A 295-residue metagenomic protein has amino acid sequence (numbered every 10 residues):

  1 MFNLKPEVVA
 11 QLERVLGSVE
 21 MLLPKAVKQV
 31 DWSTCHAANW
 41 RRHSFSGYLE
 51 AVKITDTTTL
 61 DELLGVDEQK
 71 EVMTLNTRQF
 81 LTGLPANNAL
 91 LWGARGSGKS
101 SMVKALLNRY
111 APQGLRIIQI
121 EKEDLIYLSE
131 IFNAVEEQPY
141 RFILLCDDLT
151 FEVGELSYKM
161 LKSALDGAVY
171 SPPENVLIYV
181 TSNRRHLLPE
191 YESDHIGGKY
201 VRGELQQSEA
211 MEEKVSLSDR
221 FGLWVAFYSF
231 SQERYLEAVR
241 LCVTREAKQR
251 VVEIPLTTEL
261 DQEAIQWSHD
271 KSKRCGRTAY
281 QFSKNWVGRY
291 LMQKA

Functional and structural regions predicted by a protein language model:
F2-P6, Y48-V72: Dynamic helix-loop-helix/coil hinge segments at AAA+ ATPase domain boundaries and subdomain interfaces
F2-S18, P24-Q29, Y228-A295: C-terminal alpha-helical "lid" subdomain
V52-I54, R78-A86: Phosphate-binding P-loop
E68-T82: Pre-Walker A adenine-sensing motif
G83-A105: Walker A/P-loop nucleotide-binding motif
R109-F142, L149-G154: AAA+/P-loop NTPase substrate/partner-engagement loops
I118, Y191-E192, K199-V215, G222-L236: Conserved AAA+ ATPase "SRH/arginine-finger" region at the nucleotide-binding site
V153-G203: Conserved catalytic/switch belt of AAA+ P-loop NTPases
